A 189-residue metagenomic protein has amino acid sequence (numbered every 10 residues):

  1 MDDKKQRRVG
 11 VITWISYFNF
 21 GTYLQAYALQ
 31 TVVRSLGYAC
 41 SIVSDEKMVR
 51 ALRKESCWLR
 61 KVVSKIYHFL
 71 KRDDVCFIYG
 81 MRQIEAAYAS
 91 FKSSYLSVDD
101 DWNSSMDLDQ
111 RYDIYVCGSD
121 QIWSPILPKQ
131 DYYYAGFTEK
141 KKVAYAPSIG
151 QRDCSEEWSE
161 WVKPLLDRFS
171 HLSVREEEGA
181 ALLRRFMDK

Functional and structural regions predicted by a protein language model:
M1-R7: Extreme N-terminus of proteins, especially the signal/transit-peptide cleavage junction and the first residues
R7-F20, L24-P164: Aromatic- and Gly/Pro-rich donor/ligand-binding loops that form nucleotide- or phosphate-bearing donor binding pockets
Y27, E176-E177: Alpha-helix N-cap/helix-start capping motif
I122, E178-G179: Alpha-helix capping/helix-boundary segments
F169-E176: A short beta-strand/loop micro-motif in the catalytic core of glycosyltransferases that engages the nucleotide-sugar
A180-K189: Helix-loop-beta element that forms the nucleotide-linked donor phosphate-binding surface in glycosyltransferases
